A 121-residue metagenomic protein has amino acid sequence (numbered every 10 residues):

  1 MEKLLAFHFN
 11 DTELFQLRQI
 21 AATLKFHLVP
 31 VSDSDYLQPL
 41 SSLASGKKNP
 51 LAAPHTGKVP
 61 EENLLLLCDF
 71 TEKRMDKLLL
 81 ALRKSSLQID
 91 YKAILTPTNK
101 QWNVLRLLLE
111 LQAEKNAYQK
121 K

Functional and structural regions predicted by a protein language model:
M1-G46: N-terminal, charge-rich interaction modules
M1-H8, E61-L65, Q112: Long, low-complexity, intrinsically disordered polar/charged segments
F7, L64, C68-D69, A93-P97: Short, charged/polar micro-motifs that form catalytic or ligand-binding hotspots
N10-D11, S34-Y36, T71, P97-Q101: Short beta-alpha junction loops
E13-Q19, M75, L79-K120: Helix-rich interaction surfaces within compact, conserved domain-sized segments that mediate assembly or partner
Y36-L64: Short, intrinsically disordered low-complexity segments
A44-P50, C68-K73, V104-A113: Noncatalytic linker/hinge segments flanking ATPase motor cores
H55-S85: Mid-chain, well-packed structural core segment of small domains
